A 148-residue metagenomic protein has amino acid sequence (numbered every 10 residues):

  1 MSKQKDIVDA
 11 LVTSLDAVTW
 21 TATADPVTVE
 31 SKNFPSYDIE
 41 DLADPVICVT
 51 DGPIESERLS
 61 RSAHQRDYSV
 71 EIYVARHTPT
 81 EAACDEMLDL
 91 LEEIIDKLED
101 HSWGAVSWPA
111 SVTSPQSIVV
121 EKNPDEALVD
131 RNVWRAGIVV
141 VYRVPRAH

Functional and structural regions predicted by a protein language model:
M1-L42, C48-H148: Charged, amphipathic alpha-helical segments and their flanking helix caps
